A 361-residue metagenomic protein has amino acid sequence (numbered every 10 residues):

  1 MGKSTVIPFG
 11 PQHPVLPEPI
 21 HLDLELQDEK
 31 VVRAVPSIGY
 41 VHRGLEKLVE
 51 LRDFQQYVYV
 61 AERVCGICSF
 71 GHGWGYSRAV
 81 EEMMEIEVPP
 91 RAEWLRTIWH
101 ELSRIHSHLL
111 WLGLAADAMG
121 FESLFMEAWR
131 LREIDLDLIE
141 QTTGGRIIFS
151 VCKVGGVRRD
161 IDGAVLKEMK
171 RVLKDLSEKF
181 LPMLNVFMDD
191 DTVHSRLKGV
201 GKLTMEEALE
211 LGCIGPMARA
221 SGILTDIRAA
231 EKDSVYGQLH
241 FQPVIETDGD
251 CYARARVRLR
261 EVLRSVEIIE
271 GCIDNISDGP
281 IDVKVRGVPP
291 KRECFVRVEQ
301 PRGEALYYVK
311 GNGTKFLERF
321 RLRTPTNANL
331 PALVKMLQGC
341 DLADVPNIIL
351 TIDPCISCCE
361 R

Functional and structural regions predicted by a protein language model:
M1-R361: Active-site bordering "gate/hinge" segments that shape substrate access to catalytic or cofactor-binding pockets
